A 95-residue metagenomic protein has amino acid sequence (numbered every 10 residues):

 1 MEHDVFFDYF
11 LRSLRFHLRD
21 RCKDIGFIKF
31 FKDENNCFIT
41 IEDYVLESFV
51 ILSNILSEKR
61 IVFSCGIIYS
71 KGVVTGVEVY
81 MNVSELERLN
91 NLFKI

Functional and structural regions predicted by a protein language model:
M1-E2, N91-I95: Short intrinsically disordered terminal tails
E2-N35: An N-terminal amphipathic alpha-helical segment
F7, L11, R15, R19 (+4 more regions): Residue-level detector of alpha-helical secondary structure
L18-G26, N36, D43, S57-R60 (+1 more regions): Short, flexible coil/linker elements and helix-boundary hinge sites characteristic of intrinsically disordered
F31-S84: Acidic, low-complexity, intrinsically disordered interaction modules
